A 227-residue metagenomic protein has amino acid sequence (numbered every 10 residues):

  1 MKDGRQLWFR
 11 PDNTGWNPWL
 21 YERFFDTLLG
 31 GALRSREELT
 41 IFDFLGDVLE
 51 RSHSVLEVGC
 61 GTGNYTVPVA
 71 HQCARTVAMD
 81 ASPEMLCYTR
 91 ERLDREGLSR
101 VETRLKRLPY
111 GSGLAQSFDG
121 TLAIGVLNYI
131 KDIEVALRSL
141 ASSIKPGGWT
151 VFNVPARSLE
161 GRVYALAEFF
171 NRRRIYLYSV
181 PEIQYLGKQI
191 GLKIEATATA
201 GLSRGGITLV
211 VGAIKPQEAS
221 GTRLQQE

Functional and structural regions predicted by a protein language model:
M1-L49, S158: Conserved class I S-adenosyl-L-methionine
T62-Y110: Class I SAM-dependent methyltransferase SAM/SAH-binding core
L122: A conserved beta-strand element that flanks and buttresses the S-adenosyl-L-methionine
G125-V126: Short catalytic micro-motifs in class I SAM-dependent methyltransferases
E134-P146: A short glycine-rich, Lys/Arg-flanked "PGG" loop and its adjoining helix->strand segment in the class I
G148-V154: Conserved beta-strand signature within the Rossmann-like core of class I S-adenosyl-L-methionine
A156-R174: Short, glycine-/aromatic-enriched active-site segment of Class I SAM-dependent methyltransferases
I175-I190: Short alpha-helix
